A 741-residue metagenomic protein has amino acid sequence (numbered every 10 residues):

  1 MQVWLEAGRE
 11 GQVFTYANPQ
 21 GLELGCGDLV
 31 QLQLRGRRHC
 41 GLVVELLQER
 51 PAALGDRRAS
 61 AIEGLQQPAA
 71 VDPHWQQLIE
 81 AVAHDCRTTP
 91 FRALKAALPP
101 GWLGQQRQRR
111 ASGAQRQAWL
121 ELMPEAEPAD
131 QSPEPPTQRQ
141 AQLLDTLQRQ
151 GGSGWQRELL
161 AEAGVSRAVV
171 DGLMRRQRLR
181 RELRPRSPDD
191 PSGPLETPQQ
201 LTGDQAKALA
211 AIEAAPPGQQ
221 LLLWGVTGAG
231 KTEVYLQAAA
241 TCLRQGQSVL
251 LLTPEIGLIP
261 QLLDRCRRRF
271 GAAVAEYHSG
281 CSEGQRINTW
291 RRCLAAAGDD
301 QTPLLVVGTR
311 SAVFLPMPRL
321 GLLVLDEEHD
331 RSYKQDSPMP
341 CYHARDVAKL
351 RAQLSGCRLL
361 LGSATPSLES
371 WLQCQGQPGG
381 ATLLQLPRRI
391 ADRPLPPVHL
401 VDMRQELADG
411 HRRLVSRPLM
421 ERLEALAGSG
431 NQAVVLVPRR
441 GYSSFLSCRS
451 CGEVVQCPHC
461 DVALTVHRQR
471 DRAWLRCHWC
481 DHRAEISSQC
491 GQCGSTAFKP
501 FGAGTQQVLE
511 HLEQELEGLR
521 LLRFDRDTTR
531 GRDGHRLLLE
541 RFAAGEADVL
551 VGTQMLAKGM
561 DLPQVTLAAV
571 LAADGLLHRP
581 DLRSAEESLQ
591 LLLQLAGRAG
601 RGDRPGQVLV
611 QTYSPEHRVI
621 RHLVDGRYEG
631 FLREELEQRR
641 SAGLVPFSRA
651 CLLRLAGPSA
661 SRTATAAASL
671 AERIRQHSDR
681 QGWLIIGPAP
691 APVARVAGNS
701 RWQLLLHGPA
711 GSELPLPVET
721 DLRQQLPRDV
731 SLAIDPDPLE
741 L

Functional and structural regions predicted by a protein language model:
M1-S363, S370, Q375-R393, Q676-G682 (+3 more regions): Accessory, non-ATPase domains that flank or precede helicase/AAA+ motor cores in DNA-metabolism machines
Q2-V3, A425, I686-P688: Short, charged low-complexity linear motifs
E45-L47, L98, L183-P185, V437-R439 (+4 more regions): A general secondary-structure junction signal
E196-T202, A206, A210, P217-L304 (+4 more regions): Inter-lobe coupling/hinge segments of SF2-like helicase ATPases
C448, A666-A668, V718-E719: Composition- and surface-driven signal marking solvent-exposed, interaction-prone regions in large proteins
A463, R520, L684, S731-A733: Residues at or immediately flanking beta-strands
A656, A660-A667, G687-L714: Arginine-glycine-biased low-complexity disordered regions
R662-I686: Short amphipathic alpha-helix segments
